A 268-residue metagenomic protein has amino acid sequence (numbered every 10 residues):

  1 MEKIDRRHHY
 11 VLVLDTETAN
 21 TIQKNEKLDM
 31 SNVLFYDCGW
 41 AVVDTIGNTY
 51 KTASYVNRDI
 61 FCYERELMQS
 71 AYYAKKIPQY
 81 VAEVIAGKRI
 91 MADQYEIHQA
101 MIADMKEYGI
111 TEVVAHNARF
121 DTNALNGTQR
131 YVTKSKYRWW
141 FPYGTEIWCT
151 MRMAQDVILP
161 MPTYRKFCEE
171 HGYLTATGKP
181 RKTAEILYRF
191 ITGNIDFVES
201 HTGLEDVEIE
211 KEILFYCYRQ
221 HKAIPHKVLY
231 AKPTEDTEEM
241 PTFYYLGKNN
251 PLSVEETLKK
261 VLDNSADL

Functional and structural regions predicted by a protein language model:
E2-T128: Conserved non-catalytic scaffold segment of RNase H-like nuclease domains
Y55-R58, W140-I158: A short, structured active-site edge motif that brings together acidic residues
V84-K88, K134-F141, N194-S200: Short, polar/flexible loop-turn hinges at active-site or ligand-entry regions and domain interfaces
E112-R119, N123-A124, Q129, F167-N249: Acidic, Mg2+-coordinating catalytic module of metal-dependent nucleases/exonucleases that use a two-metal-ion mechanism
R119-W148: Substrate-recognition/cap helix-loop segment adjacent to the acidic, metal-dependent catalytic center of Asp-based
W148-T175: Short alpha-helix plus adjacent loop in nuclease-associated cores
E239-L268: Acidic, Ser/Thr-rich low-complexity intrinsically disordered segments
